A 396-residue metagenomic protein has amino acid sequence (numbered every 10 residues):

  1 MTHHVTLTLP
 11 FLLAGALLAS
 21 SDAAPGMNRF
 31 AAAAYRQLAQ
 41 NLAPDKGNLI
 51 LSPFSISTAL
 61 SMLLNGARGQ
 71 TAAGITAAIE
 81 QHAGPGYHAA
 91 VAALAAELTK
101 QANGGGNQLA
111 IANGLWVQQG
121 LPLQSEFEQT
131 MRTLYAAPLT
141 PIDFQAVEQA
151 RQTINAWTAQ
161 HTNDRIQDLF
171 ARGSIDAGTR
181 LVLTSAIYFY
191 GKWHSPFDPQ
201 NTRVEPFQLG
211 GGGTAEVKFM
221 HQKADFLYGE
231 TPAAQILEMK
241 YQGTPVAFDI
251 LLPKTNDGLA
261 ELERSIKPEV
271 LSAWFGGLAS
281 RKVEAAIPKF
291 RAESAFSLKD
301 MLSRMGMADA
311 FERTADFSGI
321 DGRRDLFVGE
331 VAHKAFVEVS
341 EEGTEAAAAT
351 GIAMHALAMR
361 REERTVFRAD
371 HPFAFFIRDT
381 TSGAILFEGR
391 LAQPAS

Functional and structural regions predicted by a protein language model:
M1-Q145, A156, R360, T380 (+2 more regions): Detector for small/aliphatic-rich hydrophobic stretches
K46, H82-N256, E261, W274-R364: Non-catalytic, conformational "gating/processing" segments within enzyme and secreted inhibitor domains
G213, S382-A384: Residue-level signal for well-ordered, solvent-exposed loop/turn and beta-edge residues enriched in charged/polar side
V366-H371: Short loop/turn motifs at secondary-structure junctions and domain boundaries
A374-I377: Generic short beta-strand
F387-G389: A structural microfeature
